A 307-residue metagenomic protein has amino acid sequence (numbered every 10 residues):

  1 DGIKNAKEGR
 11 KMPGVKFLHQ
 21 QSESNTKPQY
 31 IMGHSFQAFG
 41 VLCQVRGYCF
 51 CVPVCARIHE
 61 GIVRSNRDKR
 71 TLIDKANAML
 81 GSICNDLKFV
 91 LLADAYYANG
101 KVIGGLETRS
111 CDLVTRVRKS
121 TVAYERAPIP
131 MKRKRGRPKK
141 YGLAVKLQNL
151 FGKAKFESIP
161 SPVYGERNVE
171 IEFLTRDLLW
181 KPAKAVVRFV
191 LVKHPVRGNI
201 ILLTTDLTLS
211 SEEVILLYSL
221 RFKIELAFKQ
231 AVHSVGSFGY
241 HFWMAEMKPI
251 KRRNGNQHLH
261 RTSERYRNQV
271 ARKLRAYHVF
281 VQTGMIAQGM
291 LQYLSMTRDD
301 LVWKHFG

Functional and structural regions predicted by a protein language model:
G2-Y48, E172-T175: Active-site-proximal, Lys/Arg-enriched surface segment that forms a nucleic-acid-binding/basic interface patch
K7-K11, R46-G307: Single, function-defining residue in the core of a domain
